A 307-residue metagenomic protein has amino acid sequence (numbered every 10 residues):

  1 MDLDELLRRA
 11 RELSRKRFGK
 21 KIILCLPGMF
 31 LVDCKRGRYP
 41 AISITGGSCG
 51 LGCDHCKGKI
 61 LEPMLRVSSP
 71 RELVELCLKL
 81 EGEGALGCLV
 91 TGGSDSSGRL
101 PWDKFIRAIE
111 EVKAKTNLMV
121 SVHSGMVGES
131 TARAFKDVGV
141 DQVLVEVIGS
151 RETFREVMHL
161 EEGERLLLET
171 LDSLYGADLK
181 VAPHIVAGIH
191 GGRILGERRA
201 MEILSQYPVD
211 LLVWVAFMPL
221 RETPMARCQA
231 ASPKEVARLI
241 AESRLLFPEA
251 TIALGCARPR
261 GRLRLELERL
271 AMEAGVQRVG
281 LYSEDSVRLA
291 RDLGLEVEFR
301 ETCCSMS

Functional and structural regions predicted by a protein language model:
M1-L24, M29, V74, R198 (+1 more regions): Auxiliary Fe-S-binding modules of radical SAM enzymes
D2-G50, D54-L65: N-terminal [4Fe-4S]-dependent radical SAM core
L24-P27, V32, I42, G46 (+9 more regions): Structured catalytic core of nucleotide-sugar glycosyltransferases
G58-L73, L80-W102, V112-T131, F135 (+4 more regions): Core AdoMet radical
K79-L80, V112, A134-F135, L171-L174 (+4 more regions): Generic structural signal for hydrophobic
R99-S124, G163-A182, R227-I252: Alpha-helix-loop-beta-strand connector modules within alpha/beta enzyme cores
R151, A187-G192, M218-R221: Short, catalytically relevant binding-site loops at active-site mouths
